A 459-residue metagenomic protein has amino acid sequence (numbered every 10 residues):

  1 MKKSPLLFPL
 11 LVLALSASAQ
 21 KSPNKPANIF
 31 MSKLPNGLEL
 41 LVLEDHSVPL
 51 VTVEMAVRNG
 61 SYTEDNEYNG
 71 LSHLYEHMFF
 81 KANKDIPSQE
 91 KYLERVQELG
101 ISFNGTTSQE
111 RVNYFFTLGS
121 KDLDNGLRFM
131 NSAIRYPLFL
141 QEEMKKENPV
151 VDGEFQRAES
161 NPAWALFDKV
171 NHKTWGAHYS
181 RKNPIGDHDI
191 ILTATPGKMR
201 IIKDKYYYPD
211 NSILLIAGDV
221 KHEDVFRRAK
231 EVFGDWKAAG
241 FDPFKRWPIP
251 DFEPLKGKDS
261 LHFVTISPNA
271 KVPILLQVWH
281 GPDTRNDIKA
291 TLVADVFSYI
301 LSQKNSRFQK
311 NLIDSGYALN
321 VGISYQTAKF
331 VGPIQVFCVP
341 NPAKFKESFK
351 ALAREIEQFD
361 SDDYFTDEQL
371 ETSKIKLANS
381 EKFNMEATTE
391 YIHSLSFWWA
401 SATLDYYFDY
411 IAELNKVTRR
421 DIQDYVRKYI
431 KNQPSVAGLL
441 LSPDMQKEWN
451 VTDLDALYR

Functional and structural regions predicted by a protein language model:
M1-S4: Positively charged n-region of N-terminal signal peptides that target proteins for export
L10-S18: Hydrophobic h-region of N-terminal signal peptides that target proteins for export in Gram-negative bacteria
N24-E54: Mature N-terminal segment immediately following signal peptide/propeptide cleavage in secreted/periplasmic
L43, V48-L74, S88-A133, W164-D189 (+7 more regions): M16 family metallopeptidases and their MPP-like homologs
M78-K84: Catalytic Zn2+-binding segment of zinc metalloproteases
N148, P196-V232, P434: Non-catalytic, conformational "gating/processing" segments within enzyme and secreted inhibitor domains
G176-A177, I213-I274, H280-T284, N384 (+1 more regions): An aromatic/glycine/proline-enriched structural segment found at the starts of mature extracellular/organellar domains
